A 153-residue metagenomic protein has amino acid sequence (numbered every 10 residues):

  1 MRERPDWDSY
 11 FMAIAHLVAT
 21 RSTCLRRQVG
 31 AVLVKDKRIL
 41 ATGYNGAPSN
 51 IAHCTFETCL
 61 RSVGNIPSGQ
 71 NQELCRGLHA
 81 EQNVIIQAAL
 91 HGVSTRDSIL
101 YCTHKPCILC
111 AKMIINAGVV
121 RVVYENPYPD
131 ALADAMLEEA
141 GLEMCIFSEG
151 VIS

Functional and structural regions predicted by a protein language model:
M1-S153: Zinc-dependent deaminase catalytic domain
